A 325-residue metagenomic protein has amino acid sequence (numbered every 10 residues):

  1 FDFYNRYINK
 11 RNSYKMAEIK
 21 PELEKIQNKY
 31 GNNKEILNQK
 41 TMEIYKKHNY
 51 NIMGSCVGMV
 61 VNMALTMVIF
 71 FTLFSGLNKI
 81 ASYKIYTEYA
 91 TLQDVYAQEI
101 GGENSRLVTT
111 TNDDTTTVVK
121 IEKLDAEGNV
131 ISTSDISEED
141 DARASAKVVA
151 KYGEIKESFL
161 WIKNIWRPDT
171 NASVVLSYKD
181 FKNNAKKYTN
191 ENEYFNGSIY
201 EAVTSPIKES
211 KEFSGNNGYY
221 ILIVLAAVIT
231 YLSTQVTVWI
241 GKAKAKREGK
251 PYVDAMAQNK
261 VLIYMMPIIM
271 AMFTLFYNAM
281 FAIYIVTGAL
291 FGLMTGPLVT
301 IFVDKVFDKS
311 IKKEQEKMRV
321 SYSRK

Functional and structural regions predicted by a protein language model:
F1-T66, Y231-A271, L290, P297-I301 (+1 more regions): Membrane-interface amphipathic helices and adjacent TM-edge segments
N5, I26, Q39-T41, Y45 (+5 more regions): Generic structural signal for short, flexible, solvent-exposed coil/loop and linker residues
G58, N62, F70-S75, K79 (+1 more regions): Extended amphipathic alpha-helical segments with heptad-repeat/coiled-coil character used for oligomerization, fusion
M67, S75, I155-K312: Hydrophobic alpha-helical transmembrane segments and adjacent short intramembrane/lumenal linkers of inner/organellar
G76-L77, A90-L92, D304-F307, E316-R319: Short, intrinsically disordered/low-complexity patches at protein termini and at juxtamembrane boundaries
K79-G215: Low-complexity, proline/glycine-enriched hydrophobic segments characteristic of transmembrane helices
S82, E99-E103, G288, G292 (+1 more regions): Short, highly charged low-complexity linear segments
T110-T115, S310-S321: Juxtamembrane/interfacial segments around transmembrane helices
